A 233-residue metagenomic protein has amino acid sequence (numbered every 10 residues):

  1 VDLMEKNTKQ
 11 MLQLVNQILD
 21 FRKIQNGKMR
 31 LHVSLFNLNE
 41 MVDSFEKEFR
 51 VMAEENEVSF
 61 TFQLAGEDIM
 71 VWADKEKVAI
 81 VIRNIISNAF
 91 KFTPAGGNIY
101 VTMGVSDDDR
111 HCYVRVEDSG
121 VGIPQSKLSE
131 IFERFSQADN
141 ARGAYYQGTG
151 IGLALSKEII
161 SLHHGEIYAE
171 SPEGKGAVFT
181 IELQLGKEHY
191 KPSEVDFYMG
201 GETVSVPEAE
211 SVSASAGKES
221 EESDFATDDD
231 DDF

Functional and structural regions predicted by a protein language model:
K6-M11: Short alpha-helical segment of the dimerization/phosphotransfer core of two-component systems
R22-V33: Helix-loop junction within the histidine kinase core
H32-K47, A79: A conserved beta-strand-to-alpha-helix junction within the catalytic ATP-binding
H32-N37, E54, S59-I69: Conserved catalytic submotifs in the C-terminal HATPase_c
A89-F90: Short helix-loop "hinge" at the ATP-lid/N-box region of the Bergerat-fold HATPase_c
I123-F135: Short conserved segment of the HATPase_c
H164-E170: Glycine-rich ATP-binding loops of the HATPase_c
